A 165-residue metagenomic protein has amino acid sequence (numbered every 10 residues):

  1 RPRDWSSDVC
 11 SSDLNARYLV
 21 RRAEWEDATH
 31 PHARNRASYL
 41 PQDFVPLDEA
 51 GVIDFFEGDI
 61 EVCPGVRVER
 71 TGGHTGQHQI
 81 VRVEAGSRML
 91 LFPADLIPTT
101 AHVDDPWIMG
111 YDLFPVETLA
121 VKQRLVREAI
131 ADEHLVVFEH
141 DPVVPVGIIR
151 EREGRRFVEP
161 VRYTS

Functional and structural regions predicted by a protein language model:
R1, D43, V52, G58 (+3 more regions): Glycine-rich, flexible loop/turn motifs
R1-C10: Single conserved hydrophobic/aromatic residue that forms the stacking wall/gate of nucleotide- or nucleobase-binding
S7, G72-H78, V137-V143: Histidine-centered catalytic micro-motifs
D13-R70, T75, A120-E133: Metallo-beta-lactamase
R67, Q77-V81, M89: Short beta-strand micro-motifs in enzyme catalytic cores
R82-S165: Cap/insert and terminal regions of metallo-dependent hydrolase folds
